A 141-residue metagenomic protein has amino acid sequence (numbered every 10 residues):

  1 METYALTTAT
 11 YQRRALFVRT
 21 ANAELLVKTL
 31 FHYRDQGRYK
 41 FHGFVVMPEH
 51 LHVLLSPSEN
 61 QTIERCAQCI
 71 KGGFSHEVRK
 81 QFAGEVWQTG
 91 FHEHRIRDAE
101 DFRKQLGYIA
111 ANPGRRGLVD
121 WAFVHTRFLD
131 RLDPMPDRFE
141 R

Functional and structural regions predicted by a protein language model:
M1-R141: Short catalytic/metal-binding and nucleic-acid-binding patches
